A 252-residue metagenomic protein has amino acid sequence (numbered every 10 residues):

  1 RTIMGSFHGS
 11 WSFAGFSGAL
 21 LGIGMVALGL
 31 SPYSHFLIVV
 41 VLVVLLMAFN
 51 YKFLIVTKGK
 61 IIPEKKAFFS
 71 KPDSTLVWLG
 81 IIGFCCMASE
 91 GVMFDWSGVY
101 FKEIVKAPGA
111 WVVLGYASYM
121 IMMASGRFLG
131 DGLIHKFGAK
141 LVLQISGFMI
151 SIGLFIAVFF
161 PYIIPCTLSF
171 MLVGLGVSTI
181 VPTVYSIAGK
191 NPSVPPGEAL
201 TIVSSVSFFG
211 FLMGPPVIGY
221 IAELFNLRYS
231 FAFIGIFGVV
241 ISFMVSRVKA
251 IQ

Functional and structural regions predicted by a protein language model:
T2-L20, T201, V206-G214: Glycine-rich segments within core transmembrane alpha-helices of 12-TM secondary carriers
G5, G109-A117, G197-T201: Small-residue hotspots at the loop-to-helix junctions and early N-terminal turns of transmembrane alpha-helices
S6-I55: Helix-loop-helix hairpin linking two adjacent transmembrane segments in secondary transporters
V26, G126-G138, A222-E223: Helix-to-loop junctions at the C-terminal end of transmembrane segments in multipass secondary transporters
D73-S125: Extracytoplasmic gate region of multi-pass secondary transporters
L141-I156, A232: Structural signature of the two symmetry-related core transmembrane helices
T179-P192: Intracellular juxtamembrane helix-capping segments at the cytosolic ends of symmetry-related transmembrane helices
V194-L227, I234: A late C-terminal transmembrane helix in Major Facilitator Superfamily
